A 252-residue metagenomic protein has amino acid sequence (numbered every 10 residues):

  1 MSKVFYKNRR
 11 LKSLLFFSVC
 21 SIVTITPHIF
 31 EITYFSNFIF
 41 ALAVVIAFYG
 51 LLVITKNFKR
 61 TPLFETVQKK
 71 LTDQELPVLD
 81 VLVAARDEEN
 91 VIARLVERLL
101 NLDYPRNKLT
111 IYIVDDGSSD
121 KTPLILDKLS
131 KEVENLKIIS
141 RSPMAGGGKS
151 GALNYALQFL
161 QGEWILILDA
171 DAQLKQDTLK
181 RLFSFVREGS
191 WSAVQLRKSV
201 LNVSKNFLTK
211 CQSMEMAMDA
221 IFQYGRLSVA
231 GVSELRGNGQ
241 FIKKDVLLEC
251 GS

Functional and structural regions predicted by a protein language model:
M1-D73: N-terminal membrane-anchoring/stem segments of glycan-assembly enzymes
F48-K108: N-terminal signal-anchor transmembrane helix
D80-V83, Y112-I113, S140: Short hydrophobic beta-strand elements that form part of the catalytic alpha/beta core underpinning NDP-sugar/donor
D115-L124, P143-A145: A conserved acidic beta->alpha catalytic loop
E134-Q158, G162, Q176-S252: Long helical/loop segments within the catalytic core of UDP-sugar-dependent glycosyltransferases, especially the large
I165: Short aromatic/hydrophobic "clamp" motif used to bind/position activated sugar donors
D169-Q173: The conserved acidic donor/metal-binding loop of glycosyltransferases
